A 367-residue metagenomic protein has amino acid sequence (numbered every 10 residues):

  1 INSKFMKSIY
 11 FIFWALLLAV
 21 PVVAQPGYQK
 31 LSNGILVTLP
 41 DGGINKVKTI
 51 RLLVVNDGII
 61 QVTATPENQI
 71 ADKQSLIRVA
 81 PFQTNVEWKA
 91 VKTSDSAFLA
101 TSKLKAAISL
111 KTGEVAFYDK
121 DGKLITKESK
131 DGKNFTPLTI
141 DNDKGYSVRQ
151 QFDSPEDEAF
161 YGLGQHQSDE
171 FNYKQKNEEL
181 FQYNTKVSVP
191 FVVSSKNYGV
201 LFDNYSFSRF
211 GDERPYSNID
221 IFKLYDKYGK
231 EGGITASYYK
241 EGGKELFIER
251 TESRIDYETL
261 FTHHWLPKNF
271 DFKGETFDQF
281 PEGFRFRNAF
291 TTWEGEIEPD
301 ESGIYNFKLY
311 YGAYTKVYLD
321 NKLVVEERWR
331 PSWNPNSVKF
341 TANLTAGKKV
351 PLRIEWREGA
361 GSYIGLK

Functional and structural regions predicted by a protein language model:
I1-G27: Bacterial Sec-dependent N-terminal signal peptides
P26-P40: Short N-terminal segments immediately surrounding and downstream of signal-peptide cleavage
P26-Y28, L53-A97, T136-P137: A low-complexity, Ser/Thr/Gly/Pro-enriched, surface-exposed linker/loop concept that marks segments flanking
G27, T49-R51, K89, K105-A107 (+4 more regions): Short, surface-exposed charged micro-motifs
P40, I44-K46, A100-S102, K120 (+2 more regions): Short strand-coil-strand connectors
D57, T65-E67, S102-L104, K111-G113 (+9 more regions): An acidic- and aromatic-residue-enriched active-site/binding cleft used to recognize and process polar
K92-G229, E358: Catalytic and substrate-binding clefts that recognize carbohydrates or anionic sugar/phosphate headgroups
Y216-N306, Y310-K367: Extracellular/secretory pathway-exposed regions associated with glycan biology
